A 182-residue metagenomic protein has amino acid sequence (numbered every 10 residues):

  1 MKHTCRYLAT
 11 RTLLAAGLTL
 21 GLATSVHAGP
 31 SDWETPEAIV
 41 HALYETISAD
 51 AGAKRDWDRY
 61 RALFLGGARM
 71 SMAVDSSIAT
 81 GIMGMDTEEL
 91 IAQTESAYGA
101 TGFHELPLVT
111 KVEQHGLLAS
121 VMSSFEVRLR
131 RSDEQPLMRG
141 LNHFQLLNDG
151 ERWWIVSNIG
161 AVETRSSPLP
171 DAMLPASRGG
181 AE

Functional and structural regions predicted by a protein language model:
K2-L14: Bacterial N-terminal signal peptides that target proteins for export
R11-A23: Bacterial N-terminal signal peptides
S25-A62, L174-E182: Short, low-complexity N-terminal intrinsically disordered segments enriched in polar/charged residues
L43, Y60, A68, V121 (+1 more regions): Hydrophobic pocket/interface hotspot
Y44-A51, F64-A68, M72, T94-Y98 (+1 more regions): Sec/Tat-exported extracytoplasmic proteins
R69-M70, V74, I78-S132: Surface-exposed, charged secondary-structure patches
G81-G84, S132-Q135, T164-A172: A short, polar/proline- and glycine-enriched secondary-structure boundary/capping micro-motif
R139-P168: Short beta-strand edge/turn micro-motifs at domain boundaries
